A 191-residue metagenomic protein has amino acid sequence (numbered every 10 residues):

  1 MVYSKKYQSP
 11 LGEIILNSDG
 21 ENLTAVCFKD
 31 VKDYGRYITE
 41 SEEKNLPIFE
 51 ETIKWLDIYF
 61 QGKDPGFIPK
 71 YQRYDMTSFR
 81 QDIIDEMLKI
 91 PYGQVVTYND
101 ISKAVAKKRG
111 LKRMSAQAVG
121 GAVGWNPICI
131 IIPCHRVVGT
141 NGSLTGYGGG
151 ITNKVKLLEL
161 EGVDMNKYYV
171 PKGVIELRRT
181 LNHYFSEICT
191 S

Functional and structural regions predicted by a protein language model:
M1-G110, M114, L160-S191: Basic nucleic-acid-binding alpha-helical/helix-turn surface characteristic of O6-alkylguanine DNA
V26, A104, T140-N141, Y147: Residues that scaffold the ATP/ADP-binding catalytic core of kinase and kinase-like folds
P69-Y71, L144-Y147: Short clusters of hydrophobic/aromatic residues that line enzyme substrate/ligand-binding pockets
V105, V123, P127-I130, E161: Short leucine-rich amphipathic alpha-helical surface patches
G110-I128: Regulatory, non-catalytic segments
C129-G146: Charged low-complexity interaction tracts in eukaryotic proteins
G149-M165: A short, Lys/Arg-enriched interface patch at domain edges and termini
